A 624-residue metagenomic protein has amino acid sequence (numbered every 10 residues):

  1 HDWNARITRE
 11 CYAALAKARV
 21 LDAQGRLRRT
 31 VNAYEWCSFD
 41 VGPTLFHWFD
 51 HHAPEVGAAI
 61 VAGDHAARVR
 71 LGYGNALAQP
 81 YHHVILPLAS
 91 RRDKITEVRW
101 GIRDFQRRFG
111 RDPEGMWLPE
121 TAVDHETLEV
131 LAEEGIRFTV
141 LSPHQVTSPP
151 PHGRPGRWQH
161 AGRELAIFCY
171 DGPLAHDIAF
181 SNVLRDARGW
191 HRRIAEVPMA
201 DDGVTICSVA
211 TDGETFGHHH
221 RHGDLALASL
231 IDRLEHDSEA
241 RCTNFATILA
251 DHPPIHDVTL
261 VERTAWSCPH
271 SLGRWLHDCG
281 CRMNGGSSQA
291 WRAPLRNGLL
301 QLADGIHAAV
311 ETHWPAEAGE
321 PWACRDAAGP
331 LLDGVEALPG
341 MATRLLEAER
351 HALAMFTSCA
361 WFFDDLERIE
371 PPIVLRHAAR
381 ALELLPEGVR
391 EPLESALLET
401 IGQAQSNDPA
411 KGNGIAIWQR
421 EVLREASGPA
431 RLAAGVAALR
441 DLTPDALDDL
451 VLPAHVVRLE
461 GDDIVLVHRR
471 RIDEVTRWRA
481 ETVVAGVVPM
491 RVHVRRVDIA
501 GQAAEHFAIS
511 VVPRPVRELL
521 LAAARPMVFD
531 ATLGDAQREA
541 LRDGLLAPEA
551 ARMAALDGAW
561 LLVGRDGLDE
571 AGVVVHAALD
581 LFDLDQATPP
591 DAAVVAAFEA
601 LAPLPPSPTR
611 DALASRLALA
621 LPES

Functional and structural regions predicted by a protein language model:
H1-L21, T44, G153-A438, V516-R525 (+1 more regions): Active-site and substrate-binding clefts of carbohydrate-active enzymes
N4-E114, A122-H176, R188-G203, R221-D224 (+1 more regions): Catalytic alpha-helical scaffold of carbohydrate-active enzymes acting on polysaccharides/glycoconjugates
I60, L77, V84-P87, R91 (+11 more regions): Non-catalytic regulatory/linker segments of enzymes
V389-R496: C-terminal amphipathic alpha-helical interaction region
D463-M553: Terminal end segments
L533, Q537-S624: Eukaryotic RNA-binding helical-repeat scaffolds
